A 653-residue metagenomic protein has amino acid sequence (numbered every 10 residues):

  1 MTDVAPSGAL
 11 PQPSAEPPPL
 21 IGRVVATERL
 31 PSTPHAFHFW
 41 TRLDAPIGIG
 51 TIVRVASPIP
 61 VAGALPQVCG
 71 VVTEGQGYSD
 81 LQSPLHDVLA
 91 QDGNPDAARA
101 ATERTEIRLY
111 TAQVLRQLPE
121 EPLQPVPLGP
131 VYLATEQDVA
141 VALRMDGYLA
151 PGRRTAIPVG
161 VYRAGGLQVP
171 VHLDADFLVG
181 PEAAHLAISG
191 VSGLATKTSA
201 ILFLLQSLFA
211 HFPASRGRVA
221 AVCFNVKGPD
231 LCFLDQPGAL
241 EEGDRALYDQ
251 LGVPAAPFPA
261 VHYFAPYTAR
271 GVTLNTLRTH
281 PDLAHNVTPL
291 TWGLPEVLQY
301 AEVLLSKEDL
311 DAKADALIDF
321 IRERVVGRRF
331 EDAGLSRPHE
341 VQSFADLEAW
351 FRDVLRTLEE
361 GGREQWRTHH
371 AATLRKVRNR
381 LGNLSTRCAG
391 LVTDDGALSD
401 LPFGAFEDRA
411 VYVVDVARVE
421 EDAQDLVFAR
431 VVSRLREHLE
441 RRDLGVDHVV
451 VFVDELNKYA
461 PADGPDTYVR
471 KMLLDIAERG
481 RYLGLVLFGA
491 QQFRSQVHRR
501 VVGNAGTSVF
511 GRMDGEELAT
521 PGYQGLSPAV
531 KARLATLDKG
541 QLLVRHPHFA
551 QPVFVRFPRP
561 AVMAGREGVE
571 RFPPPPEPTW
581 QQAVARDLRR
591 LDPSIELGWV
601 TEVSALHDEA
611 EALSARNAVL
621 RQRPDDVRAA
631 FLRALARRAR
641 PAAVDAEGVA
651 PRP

Functional and structural regions predicted by a protein language model:
T2-A15, I52-S57, I107-L123, P130 (+2 more regions): Phosphate-binding and hydrolysis-coupling loops of NTP-dependent motor/remodeling domains
T2-P151: Conserved ASCE P-loop ATPase motor domains encompassing nucleic-acid-directed helicases/translocases
V88-L89, D235-D249, R278-P281, D466-V469 (+3 more regions): Short secondary-structure boundary/capping segments
R163-H262, R499, V544: Glycine-rich phosphate-binding loop of nucleotide-binding enzymes
F212, R216-V219, C223-F224, G228-L234 (+3 more regions): P-loop NTPase motor domains
R245-T276, G503-Q524, A535-D538: Conserved P-loop NTPase catalytic core
Y468-V469, L474-A561: Conserved ATP-driven motor cores of ASCE-family P-loop NTPases powering translocation/secretion/packaging/pilus
K539-P653: Conserved P-loop NTPase motor module
